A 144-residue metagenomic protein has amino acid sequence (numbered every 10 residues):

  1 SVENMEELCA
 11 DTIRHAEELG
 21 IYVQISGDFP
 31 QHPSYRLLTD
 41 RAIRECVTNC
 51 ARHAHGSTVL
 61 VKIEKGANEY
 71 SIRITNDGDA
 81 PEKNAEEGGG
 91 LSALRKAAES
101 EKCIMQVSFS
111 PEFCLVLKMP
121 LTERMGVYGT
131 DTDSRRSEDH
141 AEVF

Functional and structural regions predicted by a protein language model:
S1-I21: Short beta-to-alpha transition helix within the HATPase_c
G20-R44, A85: Conserved short strand/loop->alpha-helix "switch" segment adjacent to the catalytic nucleotide/phosphoryl-transfer site
V23-Q31, K65, N76-G78, F109: Heptad-repeat coiled-coil segments of the DHp/HisKA dimerization-phosphoacceptor module
C50-A54: Short helix-loop "hinge" at the ATP-lid/N-box region of the Bergerat-fold HATPase_c
T58-N68, T75: Short beta-strand/loop element within the Bergerat-fold HATPase_c
E69, D79-A80, F109-V116: Glycine-rich nucleotide-binding loop
K83-F113: ATP phosphate-binding glycine-rich loop and adjacent ATP-lid/helix-beta elements within ATP-binding kinase/ATPase
L117-E123: C-terminal beta-strand of the catalytic ATP-binding
